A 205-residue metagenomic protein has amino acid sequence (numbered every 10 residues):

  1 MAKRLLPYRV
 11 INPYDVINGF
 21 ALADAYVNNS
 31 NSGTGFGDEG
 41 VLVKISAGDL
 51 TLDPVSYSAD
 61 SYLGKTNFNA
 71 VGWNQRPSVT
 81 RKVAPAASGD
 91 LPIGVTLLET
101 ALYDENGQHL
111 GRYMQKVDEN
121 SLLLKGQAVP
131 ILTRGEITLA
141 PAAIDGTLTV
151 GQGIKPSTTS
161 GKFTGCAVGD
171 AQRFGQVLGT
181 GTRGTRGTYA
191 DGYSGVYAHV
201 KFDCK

Functional and structural regions predicted by a protein language model:
M1-K205: Extracellular receptor-binding modules and their adjoining Ser/Thr/Gly/Asp/Asn-rich linkers
